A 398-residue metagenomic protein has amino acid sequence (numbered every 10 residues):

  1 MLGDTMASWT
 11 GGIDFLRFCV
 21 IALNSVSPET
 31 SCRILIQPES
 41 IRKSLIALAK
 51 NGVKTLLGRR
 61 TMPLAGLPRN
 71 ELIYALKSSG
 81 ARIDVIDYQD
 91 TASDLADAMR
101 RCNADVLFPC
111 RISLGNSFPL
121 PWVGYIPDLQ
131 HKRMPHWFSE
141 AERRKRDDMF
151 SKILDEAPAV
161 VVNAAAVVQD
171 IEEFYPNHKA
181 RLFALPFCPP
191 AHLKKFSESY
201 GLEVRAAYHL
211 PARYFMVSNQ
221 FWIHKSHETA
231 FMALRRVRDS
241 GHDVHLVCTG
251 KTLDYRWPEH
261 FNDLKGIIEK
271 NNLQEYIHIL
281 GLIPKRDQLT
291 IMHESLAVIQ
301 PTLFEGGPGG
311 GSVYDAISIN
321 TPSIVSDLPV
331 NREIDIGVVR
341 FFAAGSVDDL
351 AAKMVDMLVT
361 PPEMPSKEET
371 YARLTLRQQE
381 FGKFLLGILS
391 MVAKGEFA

Functional and structural regions predicted by a protein language model:
M1-A398: Carbohydrate transferase catalytic cores enriched for Leloir-type hexosyltransferases
